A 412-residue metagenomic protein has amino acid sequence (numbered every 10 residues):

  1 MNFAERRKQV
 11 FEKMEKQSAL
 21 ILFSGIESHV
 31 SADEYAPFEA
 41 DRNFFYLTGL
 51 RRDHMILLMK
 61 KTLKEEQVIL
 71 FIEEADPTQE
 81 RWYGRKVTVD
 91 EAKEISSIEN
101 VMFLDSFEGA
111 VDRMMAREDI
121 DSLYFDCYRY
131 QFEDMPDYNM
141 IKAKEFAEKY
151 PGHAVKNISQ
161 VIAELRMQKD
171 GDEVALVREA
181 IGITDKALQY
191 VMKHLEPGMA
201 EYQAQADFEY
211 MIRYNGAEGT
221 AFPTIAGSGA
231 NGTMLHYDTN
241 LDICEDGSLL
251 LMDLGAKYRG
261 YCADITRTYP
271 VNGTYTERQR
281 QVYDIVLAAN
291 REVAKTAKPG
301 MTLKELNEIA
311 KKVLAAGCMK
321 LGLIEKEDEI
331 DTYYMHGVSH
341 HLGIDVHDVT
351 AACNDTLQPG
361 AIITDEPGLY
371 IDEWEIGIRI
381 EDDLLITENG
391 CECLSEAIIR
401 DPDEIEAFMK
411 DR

Functional and structural regions predicted by a protein language model:
M1-R412: Active-site neighborhoods and metal-handling regions in enzymes and metal-associated proteins
